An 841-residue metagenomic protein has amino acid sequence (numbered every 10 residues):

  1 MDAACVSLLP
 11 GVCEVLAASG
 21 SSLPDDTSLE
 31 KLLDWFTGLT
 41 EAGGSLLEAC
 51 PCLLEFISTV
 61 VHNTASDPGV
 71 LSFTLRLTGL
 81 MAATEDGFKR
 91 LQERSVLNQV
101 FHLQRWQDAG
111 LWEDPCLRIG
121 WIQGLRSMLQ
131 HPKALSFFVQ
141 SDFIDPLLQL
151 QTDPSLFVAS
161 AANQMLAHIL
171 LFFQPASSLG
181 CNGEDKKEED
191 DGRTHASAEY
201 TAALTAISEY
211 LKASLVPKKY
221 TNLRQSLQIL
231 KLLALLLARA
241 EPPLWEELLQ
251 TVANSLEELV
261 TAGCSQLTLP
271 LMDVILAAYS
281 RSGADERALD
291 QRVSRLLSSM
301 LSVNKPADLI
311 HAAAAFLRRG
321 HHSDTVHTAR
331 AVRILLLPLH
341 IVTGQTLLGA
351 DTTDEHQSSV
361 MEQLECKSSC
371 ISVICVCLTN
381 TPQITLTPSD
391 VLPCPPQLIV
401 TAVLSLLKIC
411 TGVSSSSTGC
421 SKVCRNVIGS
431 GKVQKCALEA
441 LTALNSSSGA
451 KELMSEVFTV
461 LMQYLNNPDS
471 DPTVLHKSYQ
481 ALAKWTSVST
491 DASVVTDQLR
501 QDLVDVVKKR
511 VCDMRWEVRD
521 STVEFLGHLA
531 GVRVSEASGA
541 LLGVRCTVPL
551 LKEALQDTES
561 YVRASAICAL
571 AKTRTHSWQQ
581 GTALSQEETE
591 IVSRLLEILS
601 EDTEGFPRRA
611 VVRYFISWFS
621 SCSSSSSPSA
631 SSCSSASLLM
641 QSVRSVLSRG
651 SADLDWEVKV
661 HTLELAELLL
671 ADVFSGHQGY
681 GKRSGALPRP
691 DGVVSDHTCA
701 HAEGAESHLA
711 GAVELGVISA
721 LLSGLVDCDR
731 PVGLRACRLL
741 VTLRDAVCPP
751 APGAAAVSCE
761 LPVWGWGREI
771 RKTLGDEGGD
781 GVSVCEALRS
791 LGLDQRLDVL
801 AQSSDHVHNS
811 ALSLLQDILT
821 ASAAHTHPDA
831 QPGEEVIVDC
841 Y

Functional and structural regions predicted by a protein language model:
D2-F73, L77-I119, S127-I144, T152-Q164 (+21 more regions): Elongated alpha-helical scaffolds that mediate protein-protein interactions in large eukaryotic proteins, primarily
K31-D34, F73-L77, G120-S127, D145 (+12 more regions): Residue-level signature of alpha-solenoid helical repeat scaffolds
L53-L54, D142-F143, Q501-L503, V544-T547 (+3 more regions): Surface-exposed beta-strand-to-loop junctions that form interaction patches on eukaryotic regulatory domains
I57, T74, V100, W121 (+21 more regions): Structural signal for hydrophobic/aromatic residues that build the beta-strand cores of folded beta-sheet domains
E93-R94, Q140, N163-Q164, V523-E524 (+5 more regions): Short coil/turn segments at secondary-structure boundaries
R105, A109, K508, S538 (+4 more regions): Tandem repeat protein-protein interaction scaffolds, dominated by ankyrin-repeat arrays but also generalizing to other
L233-R239, E246-L249, A253-S255, P270-S282 (+9 more regions): Alpha-solenoid helical-repeat scaffold
A571, G581-L654, L665-V673, H677-G679 (+2 more regions): Eukaryotic tandem repeat interaction scaffolds
